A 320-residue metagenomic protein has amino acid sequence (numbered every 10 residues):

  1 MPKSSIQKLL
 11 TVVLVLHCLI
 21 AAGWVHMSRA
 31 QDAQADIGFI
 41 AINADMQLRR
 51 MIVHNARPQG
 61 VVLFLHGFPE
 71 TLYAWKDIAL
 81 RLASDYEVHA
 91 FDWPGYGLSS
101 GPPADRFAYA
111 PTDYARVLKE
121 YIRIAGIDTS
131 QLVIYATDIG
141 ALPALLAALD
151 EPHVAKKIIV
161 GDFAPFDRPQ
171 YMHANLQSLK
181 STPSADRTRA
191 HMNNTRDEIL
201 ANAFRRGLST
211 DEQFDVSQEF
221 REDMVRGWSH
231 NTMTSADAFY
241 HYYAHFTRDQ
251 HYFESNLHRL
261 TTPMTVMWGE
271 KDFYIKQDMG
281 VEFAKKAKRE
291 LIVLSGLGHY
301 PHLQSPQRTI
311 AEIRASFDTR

Functional and structural regions predicted by a protein language model:
P2-V13: Bacterial N-terminal signal peptides that target proteins for export
V12-A21: Bacterial N-terminal signal peptides
S28-A30: Boundary at the C-terminal end of the N-terminal hydrophobic targeting segment
D32-A56, V61, H89, Y96-Y135 (+3 more regions): Flexible "cap/lid" subdomain of the alpha/beta-hydrolase fold that forms the substrate-access gate
N55-S99: Conserved HGGG/HGGXW glycine-rich cap/lid loop of the alpha/beta-hydrolase fold
Y73-K76, V281, A311: Alpha-helical elements of the RecA-like P-loop NTPase motor core of helicases
L297-P306, I310: Catalytic histidine-centered segment of alpha/beta-hydrolase-like enzymes
